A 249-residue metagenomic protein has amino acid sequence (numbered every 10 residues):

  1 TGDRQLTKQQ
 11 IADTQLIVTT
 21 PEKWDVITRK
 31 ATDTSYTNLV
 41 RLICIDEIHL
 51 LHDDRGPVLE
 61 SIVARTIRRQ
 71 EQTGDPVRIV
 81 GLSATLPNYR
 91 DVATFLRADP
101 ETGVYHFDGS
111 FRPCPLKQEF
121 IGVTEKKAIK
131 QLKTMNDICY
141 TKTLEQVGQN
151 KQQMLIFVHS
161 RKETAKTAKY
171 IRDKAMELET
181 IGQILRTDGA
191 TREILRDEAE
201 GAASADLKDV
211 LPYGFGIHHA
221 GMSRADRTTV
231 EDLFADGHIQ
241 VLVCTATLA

Functional and structural regions predicted by a protein language model:
T1-K8, P21-E22, V26, D108-S110 (+3 more regions): Conserved helicase motor
T1-Q15, E22, K133-D137, G189-G201 (+2 more regions): A substrate-engagement module of RecA-like helicase motors
T1-T32, H106-C114, Q118-I121, E200: Inter-Walker segment of RecA-like/P-loop motor cores
K8-A12, D33-N38, L51, T66-D75 (+6 more regions): Conserved catalytic network of the ASCE P-loop NTPase/AAA+ motor domain
I17, P21-V26, A31-R78: SF2 helicase catalytic motif II
L39-I48, Q118-T124, L207-I217, R224: Gly-rich Lys/Arg/Thr-decorated short loops/hinges at beta-loop-alpha junctions or inter-strand turns that position
A64, V77-A175, G216, A220: Conserved interdomain linker/interface between the two RecA-like ATPase lobes of SF2 helicase motors
K162-H238, V243: Conserved C-terminal RecA-like helicase domain
